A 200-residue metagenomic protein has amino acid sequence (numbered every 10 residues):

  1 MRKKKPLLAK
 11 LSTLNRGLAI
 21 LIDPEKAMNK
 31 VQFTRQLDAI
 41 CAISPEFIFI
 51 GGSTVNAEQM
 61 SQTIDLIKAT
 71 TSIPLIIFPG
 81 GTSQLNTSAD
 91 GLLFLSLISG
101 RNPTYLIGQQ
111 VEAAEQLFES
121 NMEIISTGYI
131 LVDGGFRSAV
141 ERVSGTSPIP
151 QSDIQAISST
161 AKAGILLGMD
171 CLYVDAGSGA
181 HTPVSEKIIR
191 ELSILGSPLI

Functional and structural regions predicted by a protein language model:
K4-P6: A short helix/loop element that forms part of the nucleotide-sugar donor recognition site in Leloir-type
L8-L11: Eukaryotic low-complexity, non-globular regulatory regions
T13-L18, P24-I200: Alpha/beta enzyme core
